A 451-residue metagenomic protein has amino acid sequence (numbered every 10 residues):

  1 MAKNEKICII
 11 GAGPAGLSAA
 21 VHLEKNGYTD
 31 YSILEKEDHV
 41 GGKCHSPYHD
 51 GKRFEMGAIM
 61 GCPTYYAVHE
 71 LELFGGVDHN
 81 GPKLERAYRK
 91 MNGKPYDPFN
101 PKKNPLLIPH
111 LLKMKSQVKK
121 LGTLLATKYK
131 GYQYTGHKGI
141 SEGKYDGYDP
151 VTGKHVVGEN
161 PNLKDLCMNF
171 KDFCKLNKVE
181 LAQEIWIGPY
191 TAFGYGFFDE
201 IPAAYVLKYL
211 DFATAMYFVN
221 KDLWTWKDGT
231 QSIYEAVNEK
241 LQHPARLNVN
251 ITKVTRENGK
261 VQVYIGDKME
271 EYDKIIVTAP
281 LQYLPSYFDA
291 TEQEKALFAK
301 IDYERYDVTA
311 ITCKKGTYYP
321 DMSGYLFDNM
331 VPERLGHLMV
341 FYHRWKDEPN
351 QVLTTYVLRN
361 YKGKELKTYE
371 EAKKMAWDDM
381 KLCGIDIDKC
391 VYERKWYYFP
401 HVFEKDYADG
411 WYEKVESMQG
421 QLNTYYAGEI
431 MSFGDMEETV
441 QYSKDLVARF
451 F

Functional and structural regions predicted by a protein language model:
E5-S32: N-terminal Rossmann-like FAD-binding beta1-loop-alpha1 element of flavoenzymes
A15, H39, Q282: Conserved Rossmann-like nucleotide-cofactor binding loop
E24-Y48: Glycine-rich FAD pyrophosphate-binding loop
N26, N250-L366: Mid-domain catalytic core of redox enzymes that form a hydrophobic substrate pocket/lid adjacent to a catalytic redox
K43, G51-P82: Conserved FAD-binding subdomain of flavin-dependent enzymes
D78-E200: Mobile amphipathic helical/loop "lid" adjacent to a hydrophobic cofactor/ligand pocket
L210-I265: Helical element adjacent to the flavin cofactor pocket in flavoenzyme catalytic cores
Y342-F451: Conserved flavin/dinucleotide-binding core of flavoenzymes
